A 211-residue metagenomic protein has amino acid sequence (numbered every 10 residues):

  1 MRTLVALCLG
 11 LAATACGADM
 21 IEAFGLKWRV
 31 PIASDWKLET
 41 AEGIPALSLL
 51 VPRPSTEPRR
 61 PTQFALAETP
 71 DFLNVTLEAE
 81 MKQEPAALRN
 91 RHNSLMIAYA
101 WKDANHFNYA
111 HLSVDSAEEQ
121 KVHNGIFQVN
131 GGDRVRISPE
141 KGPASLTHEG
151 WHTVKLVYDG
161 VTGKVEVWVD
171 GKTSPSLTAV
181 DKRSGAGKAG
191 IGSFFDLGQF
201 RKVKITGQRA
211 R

Functional and structural regions predicted by a protein language model:
A18-E42: Extracellular carbohydrate-recognition regions
A33, W168-K188: Short, solvent-exposed beta-strand-to-loop segments that form ligand-recognition rims of beta-rich domains
E39-Q63: Short carbohydrate-recognition loop motifs
E57-Q128: Secretory/extracellular carbohydrate-interaction modules and structurally similar beta-sandwich "look-alikes"
Q63-P70, P139-L146, A189-G190: Beta-strand-rich interaction surfaces with strong enrichment in secreted/lumenal proteins
A79, G150-G160, V165-V167: Short tryptophan-centered beta-strand motifs in secreted/extracellular beta-sheet-rich domains of glycan-recognition
N130-T153: Short, aromatic/His-centered strand-loop micro-motif at the edge of beta-sheets
D181-R211: Ligand-recognition surfaces built from glycine- and aromatic
